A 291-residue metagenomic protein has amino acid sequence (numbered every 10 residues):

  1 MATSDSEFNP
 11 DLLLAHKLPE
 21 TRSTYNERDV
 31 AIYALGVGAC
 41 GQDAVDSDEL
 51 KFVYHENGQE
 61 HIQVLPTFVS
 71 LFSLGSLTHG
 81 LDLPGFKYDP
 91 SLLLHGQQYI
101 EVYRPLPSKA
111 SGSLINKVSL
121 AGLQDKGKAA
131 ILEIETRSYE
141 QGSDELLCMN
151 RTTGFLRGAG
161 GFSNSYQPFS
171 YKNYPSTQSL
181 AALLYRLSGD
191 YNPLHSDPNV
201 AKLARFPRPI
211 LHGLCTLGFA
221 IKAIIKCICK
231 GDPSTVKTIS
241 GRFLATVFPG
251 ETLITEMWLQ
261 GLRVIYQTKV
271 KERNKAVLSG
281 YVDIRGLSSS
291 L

Functional and structural regions predicted by a protein language model:
M1-I115, G286-L291: Hydrophobic, proline/glycine-rich low-complexity stretches
A2-P19, G96-S179, F243-G250, I254-L291: HotDog/MaoC-like acyl-thioester-processing domains
L18, F86-K87, L93, Y99 (+7 more regions): Preference for short coil/turn "hinge" residues that link or interrupt alpha-helices
V30, V37, F52, L65-S70 (+10 more regions): Long, contiguous hydrophobic alpha-helical segments, chiefly transmembrane helices and signal peptides
G36-G38, G160, G189, R205 (+4 more regions): Glycine-centered flexibility sites
A44-L71, Q178-G231, T235: A conserved, well-ordered hydrophobic junction motif at loop->secondary-structure transitions
L92, K128-A130, P233: A generic structural micro-feature
L194-K275, S289-L291: Catalytic-pocket segment enriched in acidic/His residues
